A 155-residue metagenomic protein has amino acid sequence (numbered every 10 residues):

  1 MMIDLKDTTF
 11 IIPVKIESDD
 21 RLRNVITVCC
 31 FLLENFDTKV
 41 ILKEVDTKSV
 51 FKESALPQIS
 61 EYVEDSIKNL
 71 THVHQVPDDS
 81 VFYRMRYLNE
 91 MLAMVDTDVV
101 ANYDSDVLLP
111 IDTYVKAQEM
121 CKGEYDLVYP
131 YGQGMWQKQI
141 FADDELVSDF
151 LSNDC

Functional and structural regions predicted by a protein language model:
M1-F31: N-proximal low-complexity "stem/linker" segments adjacent to membrane-targeting elements
L5-T9, C30-L42, K68-T71: Short loop->beta transition adjacent to catalytic acidic/histidine clusters or analogous donor-positioning motifs
E17-S18, K43-Q58, V107: A conserved acidic beta->alpha catalytic loop
L22-C29, K52-I59, Y114: Well-ordered, non-membrane alpha-helical segments in soluble/globular domains
V50-M94: Active-site-proximal specificity loops/subdomain of glycosyltransferases
V95-D98, G123: Active-site acidic short loop of glycosyltransferases
T97-P110: Short beta-strand-to-loop acidic/aromatic patch adjacent to the donor-nucleotide binding site
P110-C155: Conserved catalytic core of nucleotide-sugar-dependent glycosyltransferases
